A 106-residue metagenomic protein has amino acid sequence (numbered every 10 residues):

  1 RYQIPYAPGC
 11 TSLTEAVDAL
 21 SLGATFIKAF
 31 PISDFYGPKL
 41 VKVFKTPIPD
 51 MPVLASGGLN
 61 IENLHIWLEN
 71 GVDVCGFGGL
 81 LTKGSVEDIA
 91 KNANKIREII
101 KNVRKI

Functional and structural regions predicted by a protein language model:
R1, L68, K83-I106: C-terminal helical cap(s) of enzyme catalytic domains, especially alpha/beta-barrels
R1, T14-L22, T46-P49, V53 (+1 more regions): Catalytic cores of alpha/beta
R1-F35: Histidine/lysine/aspartate-rich catalytic loop segments that bind and position anionic ligands
Y6, P38-I48, A55: CoA-thioester-processing core
Y6-P8, I27-A29, P52-G57, C75-F77: Hydrophobic faces of well-ordered beta-strands that scaffold small-molecule active sites in alpha/beta enzyme cores
L13, G37-P38, I61, V86: Structural motif corresponding to alpha-helix initiation and N-cap regions
A16, P38-V41, L64-H65, A90-R97: Generic structural signal for well-ordered alpha-helices, preferentially at hydrophobic/aromatic core positions
K28-G37, N70-N92: Glycine-rich phosphate-binding active-site loops on the catalytic face of alpha/beta enzymes
